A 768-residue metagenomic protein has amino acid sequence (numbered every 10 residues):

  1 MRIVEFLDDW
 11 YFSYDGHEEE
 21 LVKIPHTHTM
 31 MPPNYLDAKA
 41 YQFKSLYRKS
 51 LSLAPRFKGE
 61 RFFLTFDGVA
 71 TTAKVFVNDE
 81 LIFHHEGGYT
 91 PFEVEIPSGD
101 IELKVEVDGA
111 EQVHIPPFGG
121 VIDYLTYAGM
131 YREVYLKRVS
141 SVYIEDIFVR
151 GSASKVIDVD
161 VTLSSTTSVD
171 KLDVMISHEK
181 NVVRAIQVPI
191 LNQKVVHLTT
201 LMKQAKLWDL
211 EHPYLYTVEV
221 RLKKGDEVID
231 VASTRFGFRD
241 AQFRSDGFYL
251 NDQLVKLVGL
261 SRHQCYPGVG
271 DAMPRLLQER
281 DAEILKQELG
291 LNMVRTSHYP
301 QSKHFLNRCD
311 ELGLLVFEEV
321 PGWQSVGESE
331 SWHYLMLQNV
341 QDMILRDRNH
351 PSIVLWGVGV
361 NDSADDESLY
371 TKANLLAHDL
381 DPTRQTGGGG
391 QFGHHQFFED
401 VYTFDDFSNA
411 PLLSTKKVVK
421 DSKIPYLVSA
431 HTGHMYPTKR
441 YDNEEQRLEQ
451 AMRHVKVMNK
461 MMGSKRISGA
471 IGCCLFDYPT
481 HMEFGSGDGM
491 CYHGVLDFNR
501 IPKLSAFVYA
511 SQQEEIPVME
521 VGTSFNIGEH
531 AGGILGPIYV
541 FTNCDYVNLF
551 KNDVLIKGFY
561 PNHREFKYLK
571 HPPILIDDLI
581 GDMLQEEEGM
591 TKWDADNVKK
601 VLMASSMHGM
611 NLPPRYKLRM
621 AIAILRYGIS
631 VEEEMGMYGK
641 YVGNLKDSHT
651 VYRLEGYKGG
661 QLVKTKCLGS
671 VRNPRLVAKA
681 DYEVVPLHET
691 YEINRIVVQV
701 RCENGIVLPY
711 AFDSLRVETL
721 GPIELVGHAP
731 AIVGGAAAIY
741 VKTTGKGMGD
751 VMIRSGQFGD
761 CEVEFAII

Functional and structural regions predicted by a protein language model:
I3-E5, W10-D15, A38, Q42-Y143 (+6 more regions): Accessory beta-strand-rich segments of carbohydrate-active enzymes
F6-D9, Y14-G16, L21-D37, G99-V159 (+7 more regions): An acidic-aromatic loop/edge-strand motif
H28-L53, F57-F66, A70-V77, F83-E86 (+8 more regions): Active-site-adjacent substrate/metal-binding segments within catalytic domains of carbohydrate-active enzymes
F57-E60, M202-L215, L645-H649, K746-G749: Short glycine/proline/serine/threonine-rich loop/turn segments at secondary-structure transition edges
S98-D100, T162, T166-Q242: Extended acidic/polar, glycine-enriched regions that form or flank non-catalytic beta-rich accessory modules
D108-I115, K224-I229, K658-V663, G756-C761: Short acidic/polar inter-strand loop motif in beta-rich domains
D158-D160, L285-Q287, M293-I538, D553 (+1 more regions): Substrate-binding/catalytic cleft of secreted carbohydrate-active enzymes, primarily glycoside hydrolases
L250, T480-H481, G487-C491, R500-F507 (+2 more regions): The feature marks long extracellular or luminal low-complexity segments
